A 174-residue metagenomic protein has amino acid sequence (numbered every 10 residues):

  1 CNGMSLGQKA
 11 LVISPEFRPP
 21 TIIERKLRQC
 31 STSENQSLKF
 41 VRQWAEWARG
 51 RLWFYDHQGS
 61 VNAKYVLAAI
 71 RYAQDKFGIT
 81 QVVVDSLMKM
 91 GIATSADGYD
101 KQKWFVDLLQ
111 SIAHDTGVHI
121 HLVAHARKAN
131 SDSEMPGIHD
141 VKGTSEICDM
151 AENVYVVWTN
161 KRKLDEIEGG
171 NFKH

Functional and structural regions predicted by a protein language model:
C1-E24, D56-H174: P-loop NTPase motor core
R28-R51: Phosphate-binding loop that captures ATP/GTP phosphates
